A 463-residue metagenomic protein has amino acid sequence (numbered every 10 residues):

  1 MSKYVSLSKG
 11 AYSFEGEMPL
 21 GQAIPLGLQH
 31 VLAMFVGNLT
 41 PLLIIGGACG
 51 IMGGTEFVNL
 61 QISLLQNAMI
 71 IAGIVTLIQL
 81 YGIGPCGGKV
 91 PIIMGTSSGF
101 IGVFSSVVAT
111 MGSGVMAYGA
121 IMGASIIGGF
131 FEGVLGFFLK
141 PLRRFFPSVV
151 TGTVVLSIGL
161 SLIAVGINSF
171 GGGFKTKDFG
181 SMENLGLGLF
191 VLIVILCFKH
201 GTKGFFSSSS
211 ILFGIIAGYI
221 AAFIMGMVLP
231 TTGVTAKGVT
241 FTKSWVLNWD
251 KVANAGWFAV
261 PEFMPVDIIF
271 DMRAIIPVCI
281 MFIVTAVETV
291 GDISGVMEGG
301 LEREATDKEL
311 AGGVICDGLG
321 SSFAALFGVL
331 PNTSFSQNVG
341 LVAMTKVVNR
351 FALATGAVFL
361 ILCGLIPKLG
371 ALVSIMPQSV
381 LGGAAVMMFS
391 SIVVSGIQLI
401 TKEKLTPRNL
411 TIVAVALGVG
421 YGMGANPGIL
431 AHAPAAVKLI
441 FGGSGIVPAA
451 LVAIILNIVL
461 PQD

Functional and structural regions predicted by a protein language model:
M1-I92, G99-M111: N-terminal signal-anchor module of multipass membrane proteins
S2-S8, V36-L42, G46, F190-G201 (+6 more regions): Juxtamembrane interface elements at the cytosolic ends of transmembrane helices in multi-pass membrane proteins
L20, G46-G87, P277-R350: Membrane-embedded helical hairpins/re-entrant loop segments and their flanking transmembrane helices within multi-pass
L28-F35, I126, V150, S181-L185 (+4 more regions): Hydrophobic alpha-helical transmembrane segments of multi-pass membrane proteins
N38-L39, G218-M227, V234-S321, A325 (+1 more regions): Membrane-embedded hairpin module used as a gating/binding unit in multi-pass transport and secretion proteins
I44-L65, K89-V90, M227-G256: Interfacial/capping segments of alpha-helical transmembrane domains
S63-L64, C86-F100, R144-T153, F206-F213 (+3 more regions): Short, non-helical or kinked segments that cap or interrupt transmembrane helices
V107-V228, T355-D463: Membrane-embedded alpha-helical modules
